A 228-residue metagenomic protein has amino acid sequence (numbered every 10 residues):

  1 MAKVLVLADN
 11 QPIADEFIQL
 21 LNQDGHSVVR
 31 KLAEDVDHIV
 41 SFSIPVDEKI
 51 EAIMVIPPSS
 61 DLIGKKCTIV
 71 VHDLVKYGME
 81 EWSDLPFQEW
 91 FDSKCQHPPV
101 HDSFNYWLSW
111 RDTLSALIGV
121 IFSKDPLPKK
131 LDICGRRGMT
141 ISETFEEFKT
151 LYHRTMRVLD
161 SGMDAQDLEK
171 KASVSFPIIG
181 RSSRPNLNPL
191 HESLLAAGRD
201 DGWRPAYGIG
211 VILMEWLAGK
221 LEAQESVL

Functional and structural regions predicted by a protein language model:
M1-V75: N-terminal Rossmann-like NAD(P)+-binding domain of SDR-like oxidoreductases, especially those catalyzing
N10, S103-Y106, R137, P205: Aromatic-acidic/polar surface patches that form glycan- and anion
D15-Q23, D84-E89, T144-L151: Short, aromatic/basic amphipathic alpha-helical patches
K31-A33, V71-D73, H101, L159-D164: Conserved beta-strand termini and adjacent loop/short-helix elements that scaffold enzyme active sites in alpha/beta
G64-G119, F148: NAD(P)-dependent short-chain dehydrogenase/reductase
H101-F104, D132-I133, D200: Conserved short-loop catalytic and cofactor-binding motifs
S123-R184, P205-L228: Mid/C-terminal beta-alpha module of Rossmann-like enzyme folds, strongest in SDR-family dehydrogenases/epimerases
I179-R199: Donor nucleotide-activated moiety binding/catalytic core segment of transferases that use nucleotide-activated donors
